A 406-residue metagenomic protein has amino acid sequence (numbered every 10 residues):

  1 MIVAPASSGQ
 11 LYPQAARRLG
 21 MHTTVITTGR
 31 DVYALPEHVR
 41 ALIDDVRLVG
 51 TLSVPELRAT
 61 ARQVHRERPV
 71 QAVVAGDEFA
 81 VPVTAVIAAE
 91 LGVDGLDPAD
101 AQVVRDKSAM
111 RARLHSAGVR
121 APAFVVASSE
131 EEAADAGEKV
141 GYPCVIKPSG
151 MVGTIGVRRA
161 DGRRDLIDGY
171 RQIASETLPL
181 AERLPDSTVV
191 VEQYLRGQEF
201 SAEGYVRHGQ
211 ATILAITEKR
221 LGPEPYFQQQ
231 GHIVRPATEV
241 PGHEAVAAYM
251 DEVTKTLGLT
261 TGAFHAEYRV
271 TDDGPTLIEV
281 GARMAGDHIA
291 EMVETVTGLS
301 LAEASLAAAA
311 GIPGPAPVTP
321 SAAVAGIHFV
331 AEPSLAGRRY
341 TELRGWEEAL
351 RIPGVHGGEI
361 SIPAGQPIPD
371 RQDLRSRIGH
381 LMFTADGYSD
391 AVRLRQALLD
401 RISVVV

Functional and structural regions predicted by a protein language model:
M1-D100, E131, P313, I362-S376 (+1 more regions): ATP-binding N-terminal substructure of ATP-dependent carboxylate-amine bond-forming enzymes
A89-G156, S175-L180: A conserved helix-loop-beta module that forms one wall/lid of the active-site cleft in ATP-utilizing catalytic domains
L114, V140-A160, L178-G197, A202 (+3 more regions): ATP-grasp fold ATP-binding core
R120-P122, P143-I146, D161-R196, Q229-H232 (+1 more regions): Conserved ATP-binding module of the ATP-grasp superfamily
A127, V157-G162, Y205-R207: Short beta-strand-to-turn element immediately C-terminal to the catalytic PLP-Schiff-base lysine in fold type I
S175-L178, E347-R351, Q396-V406: A common structural junction motif
Q193-L259, A263, V270, L277 (+2 more regions): ATP-dependent carboxylate/phosphate-activation module, predominantly the ATP-grasp catalytic core and closely related
P313-G354: A glycine-rich beta-turn/hairpin centered on an aromatic-Pro dipeptide
